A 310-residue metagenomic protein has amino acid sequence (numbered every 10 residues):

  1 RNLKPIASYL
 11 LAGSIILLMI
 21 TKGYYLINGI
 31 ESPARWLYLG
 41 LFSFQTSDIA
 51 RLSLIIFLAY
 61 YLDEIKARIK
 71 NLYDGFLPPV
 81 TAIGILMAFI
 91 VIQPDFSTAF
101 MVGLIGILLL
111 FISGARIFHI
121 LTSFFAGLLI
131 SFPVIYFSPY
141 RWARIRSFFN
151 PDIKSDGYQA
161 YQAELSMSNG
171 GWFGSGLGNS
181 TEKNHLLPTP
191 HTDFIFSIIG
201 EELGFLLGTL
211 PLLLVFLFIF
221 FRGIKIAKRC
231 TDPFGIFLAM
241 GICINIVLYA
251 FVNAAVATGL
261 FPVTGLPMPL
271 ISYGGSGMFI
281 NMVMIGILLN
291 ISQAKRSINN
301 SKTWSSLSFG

Functional and structural regions predicted by a protein language model:
R1-Q93, A254-P269, Y273, G277-M278 (+2 more regions): Membrane-helix boundary/helix-loop-helix interface segments in multi-pass membrane proteins
S8-I15, Y73-V91, F96-Y136: Hydrophobic alpha-helical segments of polytopic membrane proteins
L10, A50-F57, P211-F218, L238 (+3 more regions): Residue-level signal for the membrane-embedded core of alpha-helical transmembrane segments, especially mid-helix
I30-W36, H119-P211, C230-G235: Hydrophobic, glycine- and aromatic-enriched re-entrant/interface helices and adjoining loop segments
I55, A59-L62, P139-W142, L217-F220 (+5 more regions): Alpha-helical transmembrane segments of polytopic integral membrane proteins, especially the permease/helical cores
L62, G103-H119, T181-L207, L266-F279: Interfacial segments of multi-pass membrane proteins
P139, L213, F220-G235, N300-F309: Membrane-proximal intracellular helices of multi-pass ion channels
I226-G265, I271: Loop-to-helix entry and N-terminal half of a specific, functionally important transmembrane alpha helix in multi-pass
